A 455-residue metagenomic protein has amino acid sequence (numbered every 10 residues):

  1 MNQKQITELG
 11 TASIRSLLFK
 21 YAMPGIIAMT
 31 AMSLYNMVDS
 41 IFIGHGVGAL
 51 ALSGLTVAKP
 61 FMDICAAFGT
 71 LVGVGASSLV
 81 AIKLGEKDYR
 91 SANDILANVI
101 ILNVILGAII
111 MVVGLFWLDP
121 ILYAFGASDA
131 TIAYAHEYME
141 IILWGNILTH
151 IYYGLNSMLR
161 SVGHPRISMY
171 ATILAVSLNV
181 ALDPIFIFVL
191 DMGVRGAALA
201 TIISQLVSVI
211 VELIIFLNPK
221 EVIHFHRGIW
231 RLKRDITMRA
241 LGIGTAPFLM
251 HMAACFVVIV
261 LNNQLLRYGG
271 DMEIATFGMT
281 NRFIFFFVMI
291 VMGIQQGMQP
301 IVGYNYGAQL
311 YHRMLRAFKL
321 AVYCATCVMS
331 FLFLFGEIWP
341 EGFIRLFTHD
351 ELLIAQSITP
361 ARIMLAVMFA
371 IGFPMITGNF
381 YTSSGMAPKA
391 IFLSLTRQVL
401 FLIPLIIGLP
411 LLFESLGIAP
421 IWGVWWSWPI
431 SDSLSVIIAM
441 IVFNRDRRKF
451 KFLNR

Functional and structural regions predicted by a protein language model:
M1-A22, V80-I147, D191-T245, V302-V367 (+1 more regions): Short alpha-helical transmembrane segments in multi-pass integral membrane proteins
L9-V47, P60-G75, L79, V104-M111 (+5 more regions): N-terminal transmembrane alpha-helices
K20-D39, I141, A175, S204-S208 (+4 more regions): Transmembrane helical elements of multi-pass membrane transporters/channels
L34-S53, L122-D129, I185-M192, C255-R282 (+3 more regions): Helix-terminus/linker motif at the lipid-water interface of multi-pass membrane proteins
A49-P60, M139, A198, D271-F286 (+2 more regions): Small-residue hotspots at the loop-to-helix junctions and early N-terminal turns of transmembrane alpha-helices
L52-V112, T149-S168, T276-P340, I371-A390: Small-residue-rich hydrophobic transmembrane alpha-helices
I64-A67, N179-P184, V209-L213, F285-M289 (+4 more regions): Hydrophobic transmembrane alpha-helices of multi-pass small-molecule transporters
I142-R160, S168-V176, A197-I210, V291-Q295 (+3 more regions): Short runs within selected transmembrane alpha-helices of multi-pass transporters and secretion channels
